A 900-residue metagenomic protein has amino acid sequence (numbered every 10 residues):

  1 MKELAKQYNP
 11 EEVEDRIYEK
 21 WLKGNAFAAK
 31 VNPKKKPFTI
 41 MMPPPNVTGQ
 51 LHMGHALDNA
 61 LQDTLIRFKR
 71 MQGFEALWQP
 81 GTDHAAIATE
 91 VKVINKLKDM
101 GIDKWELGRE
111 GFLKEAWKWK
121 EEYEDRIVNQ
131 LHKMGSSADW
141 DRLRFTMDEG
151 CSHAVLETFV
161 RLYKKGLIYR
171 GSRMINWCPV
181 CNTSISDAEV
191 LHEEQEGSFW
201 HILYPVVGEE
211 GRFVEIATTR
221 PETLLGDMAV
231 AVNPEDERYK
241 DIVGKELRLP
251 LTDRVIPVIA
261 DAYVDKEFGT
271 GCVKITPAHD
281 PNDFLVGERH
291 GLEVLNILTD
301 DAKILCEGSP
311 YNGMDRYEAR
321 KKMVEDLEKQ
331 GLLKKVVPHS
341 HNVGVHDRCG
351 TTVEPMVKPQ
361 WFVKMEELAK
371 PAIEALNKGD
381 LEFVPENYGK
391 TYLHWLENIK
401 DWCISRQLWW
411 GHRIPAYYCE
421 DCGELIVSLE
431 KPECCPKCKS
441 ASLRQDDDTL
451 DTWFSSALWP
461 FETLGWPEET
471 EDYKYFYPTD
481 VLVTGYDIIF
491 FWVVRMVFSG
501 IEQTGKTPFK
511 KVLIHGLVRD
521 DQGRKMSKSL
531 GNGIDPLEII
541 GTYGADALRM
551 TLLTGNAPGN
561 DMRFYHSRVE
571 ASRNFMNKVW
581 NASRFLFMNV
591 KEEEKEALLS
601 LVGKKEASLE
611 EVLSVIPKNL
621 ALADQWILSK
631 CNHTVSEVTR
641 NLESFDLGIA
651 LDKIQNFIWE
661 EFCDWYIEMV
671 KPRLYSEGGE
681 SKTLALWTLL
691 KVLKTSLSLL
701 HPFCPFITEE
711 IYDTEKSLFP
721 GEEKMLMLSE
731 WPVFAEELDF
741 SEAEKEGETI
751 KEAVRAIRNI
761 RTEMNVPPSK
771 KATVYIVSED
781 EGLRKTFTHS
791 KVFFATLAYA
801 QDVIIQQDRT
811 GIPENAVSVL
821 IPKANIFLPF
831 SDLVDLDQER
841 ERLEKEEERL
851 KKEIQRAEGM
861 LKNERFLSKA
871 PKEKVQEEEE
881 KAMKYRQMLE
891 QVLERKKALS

Functional and structural regions predicted by a protein language model:
M1-E235, I259, T276-R289, E293-G308 (+11 more regions): N-terminal, positively charged nucleic-acid-binding surface of large information/translation enzymes
A5, N9, V13, M53-L57 (+33 more regions): Catalytic cores of large soluble enzymes that bind and process phosphate-bearing ligands
K34-M42, T64, G101-I102, V128-G135 (+10 more regions): Active-site-adjacent bridging/hinge elements
G54-I66, G73, T82-D83, C151-A154 (+9 more regions): Structured ligand/cofactor/substrate-binding pocket environments in proteins
R67-E75, K96-R109, N129, K133-A138 (+17 more regions): Secondary-structure transition/capping motifs at alpha-helix termini and the adjoining loop/turn into the next element
C181, T252, C349-G350, E420-C422 (+1 more regions): Short Cys/His-rich metal-coordination motifs, predominantly Zn2+-binding knuckles/fingers
W200-V207, K245-P250, G344-R348, Y417 (+1 more regions): Short acidic-hydrophobic surface loop/beta-edge motif
H201, H394-F454, L458, E502-A545 (+1 more regions): Feature 926 captures the class I aminoacyl-tRNA synthetase adenylation module centered on the KMSKS loop
